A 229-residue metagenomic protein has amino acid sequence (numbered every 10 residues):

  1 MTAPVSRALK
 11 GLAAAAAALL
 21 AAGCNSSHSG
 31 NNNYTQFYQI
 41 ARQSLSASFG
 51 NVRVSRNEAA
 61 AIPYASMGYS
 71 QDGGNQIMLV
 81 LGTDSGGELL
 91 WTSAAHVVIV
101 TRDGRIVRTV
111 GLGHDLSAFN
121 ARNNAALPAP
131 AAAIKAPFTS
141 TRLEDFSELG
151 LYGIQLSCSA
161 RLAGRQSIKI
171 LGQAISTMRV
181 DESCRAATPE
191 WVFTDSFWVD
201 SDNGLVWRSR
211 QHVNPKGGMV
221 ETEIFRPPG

Functional and structural regions predicted by a protein language model:
T2-A13: Bacterial N-terminal signal peptides that target proteins for export
A14-A18: Hydrophobic alpha-helical membrane-embedded or membrane-associated segments
L20-G23: C-terminal motif of bacterial Sec signal peptides marking the signal peptidase cleavage site
N25-G111, S117-A118, A136-G229: Acidic, serine/threonine-rich low-complexity disordered tracts
F119, N124-P128: Surface-exposed beta-loop interaction hotspot
